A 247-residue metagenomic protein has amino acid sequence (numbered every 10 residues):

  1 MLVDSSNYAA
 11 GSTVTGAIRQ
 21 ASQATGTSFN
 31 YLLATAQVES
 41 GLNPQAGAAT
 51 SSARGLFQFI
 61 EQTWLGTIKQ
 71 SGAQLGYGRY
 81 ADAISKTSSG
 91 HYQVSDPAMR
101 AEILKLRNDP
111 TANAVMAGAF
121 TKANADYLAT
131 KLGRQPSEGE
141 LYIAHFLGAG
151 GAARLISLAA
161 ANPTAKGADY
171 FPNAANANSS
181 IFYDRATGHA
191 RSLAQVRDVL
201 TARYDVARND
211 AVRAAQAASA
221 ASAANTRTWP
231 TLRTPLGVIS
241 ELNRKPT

Functional and structural regions predicted by a protein language model:
M1-L42, R107-V115, A119-L132: Export/targeting segments at the very N-terminus of extracytoplasmic proteins
M1-Q20, P44, Q62, S71 (+2 more regions): N-terminal export signals and maturation junctions of secreted/periplasmic proteins
T13, A17, N30-Y31, G55-F59 (+6 more regions): Extracytoplasmic/secreted proteins, especially bacterial periplasmic and envelope-associated proteins
N30-L33, Q45-A48, L75-Y80, D126-L141 (+2 more regions): Surface-exposed patches in mature extracellular/periplasmic domains of secreted proteins
P44-L56, I60: Peptidoglycan cell-wall recognition and remodeling modules
L65-G133, F146-R154: Alpha-helical segment that forms one wall of the substrate-binding/catalytic cleft in peptidoglycan-active domains
S137-A190: Catalytic and substrate-binding regions of cell-wall glycan-acting enzymes that process beta-1,4-linked
S180-T247: Low-complexity, Gly/Ser/Thr/Pro-rich intrinsically disordered linker/tail segments
